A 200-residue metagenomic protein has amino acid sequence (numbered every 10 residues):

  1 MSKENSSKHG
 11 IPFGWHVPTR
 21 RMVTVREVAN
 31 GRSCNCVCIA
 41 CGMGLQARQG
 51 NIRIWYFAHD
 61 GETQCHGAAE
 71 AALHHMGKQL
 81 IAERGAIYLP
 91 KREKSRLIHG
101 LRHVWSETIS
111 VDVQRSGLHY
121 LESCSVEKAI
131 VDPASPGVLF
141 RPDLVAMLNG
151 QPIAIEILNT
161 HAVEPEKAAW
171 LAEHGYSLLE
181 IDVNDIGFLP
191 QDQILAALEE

Functional and structural regions predicted by a protein language model:
M1-Y88: N-terminal cysteine/histidine-rich coordination modules
G14, C38, H59, L144 (+2 more regions): Generic structural hydrophobic/aromatic packing signal, biased to beta-strands
T24-E27, L89-L158: Active-site metal-binding core of divalent-cation-utilizing nuclease and nuclease-like domains
A29, A40, A47, A58 (+10 more regions): A sequence-composition feature that detects small, non-aromatic residues
E83, G100-V104, I194-L195: Short amphipathic alpha-helical patches
E122-A129, V138-F140, M147-L148, P152-A154 (+1 more regions): Electrostatic, structured charged patches in enzyme active sites and in nucleic-acid/phosphate-binding
